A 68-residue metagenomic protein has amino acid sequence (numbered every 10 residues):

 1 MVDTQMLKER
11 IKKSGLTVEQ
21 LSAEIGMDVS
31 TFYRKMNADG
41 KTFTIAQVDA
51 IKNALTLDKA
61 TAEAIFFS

Functional and structural regions predicted by a protein language model:
M1-L16, E24: A short, Lys/Arg-rich alpha-helix, primarily the initiator
K8, E19, D49: Residues within the helices of the helix-turn-helix
E9, R34, A64: DNA-binding alpha-helical recognition surfaces that contact promoter or target DNA
K12, N37-A38, F67: Residue-level detection of the helix-turn-helix DNA-binding "recognition helix"
L16-R34: Short alpha-helical DNA-recognition segment
T17, T44-Q47: Residues that mark the N-terminal boundary/hinge immediately upstream of a DNA-recognition element
A46-T61: DNA major-groove recognition helix of helix-turn-helix/homeodomain DNA-binding modules
A62-S68: Short amphipathic recognition helices of helix-turn-helix/homeodomain-type DNA-binding modules
